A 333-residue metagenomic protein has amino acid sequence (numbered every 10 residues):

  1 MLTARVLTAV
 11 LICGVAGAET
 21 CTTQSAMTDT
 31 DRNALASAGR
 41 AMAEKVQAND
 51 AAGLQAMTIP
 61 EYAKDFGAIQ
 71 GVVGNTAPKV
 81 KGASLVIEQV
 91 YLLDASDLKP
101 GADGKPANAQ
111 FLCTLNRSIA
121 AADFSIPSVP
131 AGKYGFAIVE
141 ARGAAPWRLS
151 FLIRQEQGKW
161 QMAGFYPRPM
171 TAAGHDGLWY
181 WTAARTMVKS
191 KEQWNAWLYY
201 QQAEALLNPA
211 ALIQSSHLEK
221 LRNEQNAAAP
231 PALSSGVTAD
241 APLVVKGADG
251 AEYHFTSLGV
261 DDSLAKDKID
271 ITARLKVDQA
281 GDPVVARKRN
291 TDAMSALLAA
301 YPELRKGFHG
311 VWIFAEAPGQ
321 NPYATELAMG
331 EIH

Functional and structural regions predicted by a protein language model:
M1-T3: N-terminal secretory signal peptides that target proteins for export/translocation
R5-V15: Bacterial N-terminal signal peptides
A18-A48, G164-W179: Short, low-complexity N-terminal intrinsically disordered segments enriched in polar/charged residues
T22-T30, A36-R40, A52-A120, E204-S234 (+1 more regions): Short solvent-exposed beta->alpha transition segments
M42-L54, A184, S190-W194: Short helix-adjacent coil turns
G67-A144, G174, A232-D278: Surface-exposed, charged secondary-structure patches
P106, Q110, V129-G174, E252-G281 (+2 more regions): Short beta-strand edge/turn micro-motifs at domain boundaries
P169-E252: Acidic, serine/threonine- and glycine-rich low-complexity intrinsically disordered segments that serve as flexible
